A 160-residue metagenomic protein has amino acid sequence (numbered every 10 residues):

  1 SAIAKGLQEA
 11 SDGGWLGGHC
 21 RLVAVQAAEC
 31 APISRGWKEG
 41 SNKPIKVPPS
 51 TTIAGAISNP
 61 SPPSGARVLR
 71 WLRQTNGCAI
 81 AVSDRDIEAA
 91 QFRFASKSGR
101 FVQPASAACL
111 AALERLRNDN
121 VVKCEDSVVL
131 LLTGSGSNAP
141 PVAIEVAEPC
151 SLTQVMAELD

Functional and structural regions predicted by a protein language model:
S1, I33-S34, A139-P141: Short helix/loop capping segments that flank catalytic or ligand/cofactor-binding pockets
S1-Q8: Short Gly/Thr/Asp-enriched flexible loops that form oxyanion-binding sites at enzyme active sites
A2, P32, A90, A111-A112: Phosphate- and divalent-cation-binding pockets in alpha/beta enzyme and binding domains that engage nucleotide-derived
Q8-H19, V23-V102, E145-D160: Active-site/ligand-binding loops adjacent to catalytic centers
G17, I45-P48, A108-D160: Phosphate-binding loop/pocket of nucleotide- and phosphate-handling active sites
Q103-A107: A glycine-rich, Thr/Ser-enriched phosphate-binding loop motif common to dinucleotide/cofactor-binding enzymes
